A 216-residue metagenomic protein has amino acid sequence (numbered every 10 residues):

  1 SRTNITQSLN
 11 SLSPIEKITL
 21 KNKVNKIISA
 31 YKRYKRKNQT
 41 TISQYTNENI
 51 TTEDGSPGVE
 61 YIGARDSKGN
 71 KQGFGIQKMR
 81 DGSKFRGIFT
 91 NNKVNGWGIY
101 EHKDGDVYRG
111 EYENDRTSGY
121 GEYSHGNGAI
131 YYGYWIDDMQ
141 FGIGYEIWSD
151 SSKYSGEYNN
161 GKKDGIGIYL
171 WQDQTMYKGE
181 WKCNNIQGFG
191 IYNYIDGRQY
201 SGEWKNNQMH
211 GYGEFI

Functional and structural regions predicted by a protein language model:
Q7-L12, I42, G82, S151-Y154 (+1 more regions): Intrinsically disordered, low-complexity segments enriched in Ser/Pro/Gly/Ala and basic residues
S8-Q44: Calmodulin-binding IQ motif alpha-helix
S29, R33-R36, Q77, N206 (+1 more regions): Ordered, helix-dominated protein-protein interaction surfaces in large eukaryotic regulatory proteins
R33, Q39-W97: N-terminal segments that cap or nucleate solenoid repeat domains
E60-Q72, K84-N95, V107-G119, Y123 (+5 more regions): Conserved anchor residues at repeat-unit boundaries in beta-strand-based tandem repeats, strongest for the MORN repeat
I76-D81, I99-D104, E122-N127, Y145-D150 (+3 more regions): Beta-turn initiation residues at beta-strand->coil junctions
